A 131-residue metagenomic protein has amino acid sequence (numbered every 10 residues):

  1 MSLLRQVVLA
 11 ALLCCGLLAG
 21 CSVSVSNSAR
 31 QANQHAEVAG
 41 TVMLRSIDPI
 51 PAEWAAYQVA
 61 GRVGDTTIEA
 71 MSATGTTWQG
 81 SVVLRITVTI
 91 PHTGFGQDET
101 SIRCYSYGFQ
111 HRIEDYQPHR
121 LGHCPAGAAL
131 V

Functional and structural regions predicted by a protein language model:
M1-V8: Bacterial N-terminal signal peptides that target proteins for export
L12-L13: Cytosolic, intrinsically disordered low-complexity tails and loops of eukaryotic multi-pass membrane proteins
L17-G20: C-terminal motif of bacterial Sec signal peptides marking the signal peptidase cleavage site
S22-V25: Bacterial signal peptide processing site
S28-A36: Long, compositionally biased acidic/mixed-charge low-complexity segments
H35-Y57: N-terminal alpha-helical signal peptides/signal-anchor transmembrane segments
P49-T76: Short amphipathic secondary-structure patches
E69-V131: Extracytosolic low-complexity repeat regions of secreted or lipid-anchored proteins
